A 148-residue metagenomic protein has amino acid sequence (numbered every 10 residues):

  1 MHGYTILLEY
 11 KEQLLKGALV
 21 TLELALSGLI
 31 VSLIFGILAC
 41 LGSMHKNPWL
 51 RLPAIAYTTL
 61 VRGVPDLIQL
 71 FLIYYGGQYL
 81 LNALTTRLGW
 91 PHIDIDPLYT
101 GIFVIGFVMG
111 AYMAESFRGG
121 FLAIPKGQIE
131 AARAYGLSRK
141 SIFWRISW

Functional and structural regions predicted by a protein language model:
M1-W148: Transmembrane alpha-helices and adjacent helix-loop boundaries
